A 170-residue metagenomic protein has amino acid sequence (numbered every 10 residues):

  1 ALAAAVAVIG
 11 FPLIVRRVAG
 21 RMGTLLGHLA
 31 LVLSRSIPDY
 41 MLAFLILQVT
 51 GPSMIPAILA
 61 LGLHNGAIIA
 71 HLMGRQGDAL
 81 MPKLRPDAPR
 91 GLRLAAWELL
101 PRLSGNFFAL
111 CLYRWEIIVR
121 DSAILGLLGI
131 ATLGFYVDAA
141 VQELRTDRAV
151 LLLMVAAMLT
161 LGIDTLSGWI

Functional and structural regions predicted by a protein language model:
A1-L31: Transmembrane-helix boundary motif in ABC transporter permease subunits
V8, P12, F44-Q48, A57 (+3 more regions): Transmembrane alpha-helix boundary and packing residues in multipass membrane permease domains and related
P12-L13, L72-A79, T165-I170: Membrane-spanning helices that line or support transport/gating and their immediate boundary helices in channels
G27-G62: Generic hydrophobic transmembrane alpha-helix motif, especially the helices
R35, L61-A67, A157-D164: Alpha-helical transmembrane segments of multi-pass membrane proteins
S53-R114: Membrane-cytosol interface at the C-terminal ends of specific transmembrane alpha-helices in multi-pass membrane
G91-L125, D147-I163, S167: Transmembrane alpha-helices
G129-A139: Short hydrophobic, aromatic-rich alpha-helical segments embedded in or entering the lipid bilayer of multi-pass
